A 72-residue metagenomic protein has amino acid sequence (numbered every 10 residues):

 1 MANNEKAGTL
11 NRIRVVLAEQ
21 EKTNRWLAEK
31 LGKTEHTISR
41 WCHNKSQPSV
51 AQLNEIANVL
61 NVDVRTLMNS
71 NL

Functional and structural regions predicted by a protein language model:
M1-K22: A short, Lys/Arg-rich alpha-helix, primarily the initiator
E19, K30, V59: Residues within the alpha-helical elements of helix-turn-helix
W26, T37, T66: Residues in the helix-turn-helix
L27-A28, I56: Short alpha-helical "recognition helix" segments of helix-turn-helix
K33-P48: Recognition helix of helix-turn-helix/homeodomain-like DNA-binding domains that insert into the DNA major groove
A51-T66: DNA major-groove recognition helix of helix-turn-helix/homeodomain DNA-binding modules
